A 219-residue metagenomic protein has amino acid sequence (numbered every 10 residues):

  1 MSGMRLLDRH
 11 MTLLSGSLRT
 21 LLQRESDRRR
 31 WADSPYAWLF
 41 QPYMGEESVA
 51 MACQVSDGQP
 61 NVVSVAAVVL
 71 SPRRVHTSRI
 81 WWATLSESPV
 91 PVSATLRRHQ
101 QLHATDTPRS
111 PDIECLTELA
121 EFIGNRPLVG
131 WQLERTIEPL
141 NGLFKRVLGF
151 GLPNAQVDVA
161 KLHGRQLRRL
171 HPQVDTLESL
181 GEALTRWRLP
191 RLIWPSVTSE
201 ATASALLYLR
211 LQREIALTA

Functional and structural regions predicted by a protein language model:
M1-E47: N-terminal accessory regions of nucleic-acid-interacting proteins
A37-N141, L177-L192: Conserved non-catalytic scaffold segment of RNase H-like nuclease domains
T136-A155: Substrate-recognition/cap helix-loop segment adjacent to the acidic, metal-dependent catalytic center of Asp-based
V157-D175: Short alpha-helix plus adjacent loop in nuclease-associated cores
R168, E178-W187, L207-I215: Long, low-complexity hydrophobic alpha-helices enriched in A/L/V/I and glycine
W194-T198: Short glycine/threonine-rich catalytic loop with a Thr-x-Gly-x-Asp
S199-L207: Acidic, divalent-metal-coordinating active-site segment for phosphoryl/phosphodiester hydrolysis, typified by short
L217-A219: Conserved C-terminal helix/linker of AAA+ ATPases
